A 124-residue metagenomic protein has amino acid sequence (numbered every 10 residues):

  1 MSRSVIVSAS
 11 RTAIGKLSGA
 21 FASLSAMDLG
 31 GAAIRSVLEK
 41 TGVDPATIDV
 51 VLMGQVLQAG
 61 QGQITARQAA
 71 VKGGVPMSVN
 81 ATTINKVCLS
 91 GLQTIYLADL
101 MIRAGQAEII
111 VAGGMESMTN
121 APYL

Functional and structural regions predicted by a protein language model:
M1-V79, M115-L124: Conserved "HGTGT" condensation-loop signature of ketosynthase/thiolase-family condensing enzymes that catalyze
S8, T12, T47, I84 (+2 more regions): Exposed boundary/loop context
S78-C88: Short pre-catalytic strand/loop immediately N-terminal to key active-site residues, enriched for Gly-Thr
K86-E116: Active-site-proximal alpha-helical scaffold in enzymes
